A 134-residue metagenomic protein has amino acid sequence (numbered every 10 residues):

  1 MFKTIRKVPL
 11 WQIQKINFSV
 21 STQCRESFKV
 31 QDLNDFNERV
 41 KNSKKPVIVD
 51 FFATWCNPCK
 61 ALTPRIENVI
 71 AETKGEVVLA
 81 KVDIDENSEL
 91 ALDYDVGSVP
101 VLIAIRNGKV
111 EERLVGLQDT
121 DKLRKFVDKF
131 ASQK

Functional and structural regions predicted by a protein language model:
M1-F28: N-terminal mitochondrial targeting presequence
E26, F52, V78-A80: Conserved Rossmann-like nucleotide-binding pocket used by diverse enzymes that bind dinucleotide cofactors
F28-V47, S88: A short beta-strand-turn-helix
K44, F52-W55, S98: Short pre-active-site segment immediately N-terminal to redox-active cysteine/selenocysteine motifs in thiol-based
I48-V49, L79, L102: Hydrophobic beta-strand anchors of alpha/beta hydrolase catalytic cores
P58-T73: Typically the conserved alpha-helix immediately C-terminal to a functionally engaged Cys/Sec in thioredoxin-like
I84-A91: Structural microenvironment flanking redox-active thiols in thiol-disulfide oxidoreductases
S98-K134: Non-catalytic, surface beta->alpha helical segment in thiol-disulfide oxidoreductase systems
